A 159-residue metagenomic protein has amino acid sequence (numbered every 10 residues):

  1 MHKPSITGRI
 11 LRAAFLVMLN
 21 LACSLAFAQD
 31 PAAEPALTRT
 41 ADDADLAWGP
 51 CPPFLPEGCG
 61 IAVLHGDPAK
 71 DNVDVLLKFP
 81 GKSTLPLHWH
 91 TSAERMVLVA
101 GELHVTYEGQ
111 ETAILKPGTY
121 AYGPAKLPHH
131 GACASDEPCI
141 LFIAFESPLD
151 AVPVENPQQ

Functional and structural regions predicted by a protein language model:
H2-F15: Bacterial N-terminal signal peptides that target proteins for export
R12-S24: Bacterial N-terminal signal peptides
F27-V73, N156-Q159: A short, N-terminal "cap"/entry segment at the start of jelly-roll beta-barrel domains of the cupin/DSBH fold
V73-H90, P124-A125: Conserved short histidine dyad/triad with adjacent acidic residue
P80-S83, H90-E108: Glycine- and acidic-residue-biased ligand/ion/polar-headgroup-sensing regions
L85-L87, V105-T106, G123, P128-A134: Short beta-strand His + acidic residue motifs that chelate non-heme Fe in jelly-roll/DSBH and cupin folds
G109-K126: Short acidic-glycine-tyrosine-enriched beta hairpin
A125-L149: Ligand-binding loop in jelly-roll beta-barrel domains
